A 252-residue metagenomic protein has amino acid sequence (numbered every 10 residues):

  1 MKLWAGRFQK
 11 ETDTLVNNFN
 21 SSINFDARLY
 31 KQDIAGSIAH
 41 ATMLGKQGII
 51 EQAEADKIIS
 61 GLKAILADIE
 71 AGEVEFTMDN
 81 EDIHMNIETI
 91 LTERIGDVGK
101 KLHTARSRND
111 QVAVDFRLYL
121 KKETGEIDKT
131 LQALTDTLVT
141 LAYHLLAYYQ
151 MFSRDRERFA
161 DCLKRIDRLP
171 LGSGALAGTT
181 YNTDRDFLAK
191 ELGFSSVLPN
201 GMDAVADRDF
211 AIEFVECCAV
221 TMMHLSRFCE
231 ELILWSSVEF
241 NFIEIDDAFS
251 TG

Functional and structural regions predicted by a protein language model:
M1-L169, G178, T183-F187, T251: A helix-coil-helix interface module used to build multimeric assemblies and to scaffold catalytic/cofactor sites
F116, E123, T140-G252: Charged, flexible cofactor/metal-binding loops and thiol motifs
